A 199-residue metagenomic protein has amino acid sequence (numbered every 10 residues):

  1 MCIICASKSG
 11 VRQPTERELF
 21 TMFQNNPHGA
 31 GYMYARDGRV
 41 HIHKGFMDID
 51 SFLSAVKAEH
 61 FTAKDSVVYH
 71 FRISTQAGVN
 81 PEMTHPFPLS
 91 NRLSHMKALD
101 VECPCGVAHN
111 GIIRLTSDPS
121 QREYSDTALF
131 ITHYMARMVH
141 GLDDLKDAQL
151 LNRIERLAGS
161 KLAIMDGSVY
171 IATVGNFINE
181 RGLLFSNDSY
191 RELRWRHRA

Functional and structural regions predicted by a protein language model:
M1-K57, V67, A158, N176-A199: Extreme N-terminus nucleophile/cap motif
Y34-R39, N91, M165-Y170: Short acidic-glycine loop/turn motifs at beta-strand connectors
I49, I73-Q76, S94, I112-L115: A short acidic, glycine/proline-enriched capping/turn motif at secondary-structure boundaries, especially helix N-cap
D65, H70-F71, T75: Regulatory input/activation interfaces that engage signals or partners
H70, H85-P86, H109: Histidine-centered active-site/metal-ligand motif
A77-P104: Acidic loop->beta-strand submotif enriched in PP2C/PPM serine/threonine phosphatases
C103-D118: Conserved beta-strand-loop-short alpha-helix elements that form and flank the Mn2+/Mg2+-coordinating active site
R114-G175: Short histidine
